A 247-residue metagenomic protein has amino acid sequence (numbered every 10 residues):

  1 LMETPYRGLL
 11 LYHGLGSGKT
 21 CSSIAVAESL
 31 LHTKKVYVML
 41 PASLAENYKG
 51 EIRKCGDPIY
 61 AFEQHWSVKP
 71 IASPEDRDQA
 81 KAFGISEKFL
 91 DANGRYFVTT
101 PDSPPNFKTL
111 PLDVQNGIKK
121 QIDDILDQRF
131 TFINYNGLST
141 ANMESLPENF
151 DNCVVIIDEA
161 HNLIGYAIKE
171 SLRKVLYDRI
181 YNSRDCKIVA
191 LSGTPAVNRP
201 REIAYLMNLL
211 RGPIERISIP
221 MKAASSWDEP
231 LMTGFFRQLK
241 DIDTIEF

Functional and structural regions predicted by a protein language model:
Y6-A25: Walker A/P-loop
G8-Y12, Y37, V189-A190: Short hydrophobic/aromatic beta-strand immediately N-terminal to the Walker A/P-loop
Y12-L15, P41, T194: P-loop (Walker A) phosphate-binding loop of NTP-binding proteins
S17, N162-G165, A190, A196-V197: Residues immediately C-terminal
T20-P105, V197-E202: Conserved Walker A/P-loop ATP-binding site and its immediately adjacent core in helicase/helicase-like ATPase domains
K54-V68, A72, V154, R173-F247: Conserved P-loop NTPase motor "coupling/switch" region that bridges the ATPase
L90-Q128: Intrinsically disordered, low-complexity acidic Ser/Thr-rich regulatory segments
L112-N116, L126-I156, N162-Y181: Conserved RecA-like ASCE ATPase "motif II neighborhood" in helicase/translocase motors
